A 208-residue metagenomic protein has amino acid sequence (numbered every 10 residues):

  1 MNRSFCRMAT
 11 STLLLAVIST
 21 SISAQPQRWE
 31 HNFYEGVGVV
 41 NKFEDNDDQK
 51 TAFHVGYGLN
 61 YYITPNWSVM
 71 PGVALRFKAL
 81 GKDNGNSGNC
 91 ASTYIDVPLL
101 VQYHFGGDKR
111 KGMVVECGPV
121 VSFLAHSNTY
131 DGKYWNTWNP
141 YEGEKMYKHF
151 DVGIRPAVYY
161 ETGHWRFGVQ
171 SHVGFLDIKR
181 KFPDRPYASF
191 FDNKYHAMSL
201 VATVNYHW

Functional and structural regions predicted by a protein language model:
A24-L59, N205-H207: Short glycine/proline- and aromatic-enriched beta-strand/turn motifs that initiate or cap beta-hairpins
P26, T64-N66, G106-R110, T162-W165 (+1 more regions): Outer-membrane beta-barrel channels and translocator barrels
W29, Q49-F53, A91-V97, K148-I154 (+2 more regions): Residues that define the transmembrane beta-barrel architecture of outer-membrane proteins
F33-V39, V73-L75, V101, V115-F123 (+2 more regions): Transmembrane beta-barrel strands of outer-membrane/channel proteins
F43-K50, G81-G88, S127-N136, K179-P186: Outer-membrane beta-barrel translocator domains and adjoining extracellular loop/strand segments of Gram-negative
N46-I95, Y206: Glycine- and aromatic-enriched membrane insertion/assembly motifs of diderm outer-membrane and organelle channel
G56-G58, P98-Q102, A157-Y159, T203-N205: Outer-membrane beta-barrel architecture
G72-A74, K78-D83, D151-W208: Predominantly the C-terminal beta-signal and adjacent terminal strand-loop region of outer-membrane beta-barrel
